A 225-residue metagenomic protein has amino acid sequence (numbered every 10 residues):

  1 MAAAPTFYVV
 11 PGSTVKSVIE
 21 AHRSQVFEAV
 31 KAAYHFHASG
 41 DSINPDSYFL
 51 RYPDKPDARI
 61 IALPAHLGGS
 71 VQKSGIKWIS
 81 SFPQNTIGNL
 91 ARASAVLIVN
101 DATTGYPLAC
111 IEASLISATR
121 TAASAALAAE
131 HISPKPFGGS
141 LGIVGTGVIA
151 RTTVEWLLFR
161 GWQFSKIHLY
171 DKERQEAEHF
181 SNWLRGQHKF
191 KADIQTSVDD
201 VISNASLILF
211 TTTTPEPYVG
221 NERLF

Functional and structural regions predicted by a protein language model:
M1-A118, S124-A126: N-terminal ligand-binding/catalytic initiation module
S133-S140, Q163: Short helix-loop-beta connector
T146-G147: Glycine-rich Rossmann-fold phosphate-binding loop(s) that bind the pyrophosphate of adenine dinucleotide cofactors
A150-R151: N-terminal Rossmann-fold NAD(P) dinucleotide-binding loop
L157: Aromatic pocket-lining residues of Rossmann-like dinucleotide-binding sites
R160-G186: NAD(P)-binding Rossmann-fold cofactor-contacting core
H188-F225: Rossmann-like adenosine-cofactor binding region
